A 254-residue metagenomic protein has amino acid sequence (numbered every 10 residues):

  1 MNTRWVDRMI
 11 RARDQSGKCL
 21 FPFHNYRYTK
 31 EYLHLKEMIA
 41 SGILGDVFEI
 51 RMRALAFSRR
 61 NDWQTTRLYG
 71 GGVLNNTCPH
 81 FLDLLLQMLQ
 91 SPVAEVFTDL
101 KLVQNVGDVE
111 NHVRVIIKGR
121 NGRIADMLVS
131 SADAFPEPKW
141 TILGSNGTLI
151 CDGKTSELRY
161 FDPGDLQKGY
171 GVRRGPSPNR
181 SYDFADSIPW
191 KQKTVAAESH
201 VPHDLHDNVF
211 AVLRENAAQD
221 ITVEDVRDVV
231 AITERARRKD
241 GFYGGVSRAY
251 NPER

Functional and structural regions predicted by a protein language model:
M1-R27, G42: Beta-strand-loop-alpha-helix segment that lines the small-molecule cofactor/substrate pocket of alpha/beta enzymes
W5-D7, Q15, T194-E198, H203-R254: C-terminal helix-rich "cap/oligomerization" subdomain common to oxidoreductases
K18, Y26-V106: Predominantly a Rossmann-like dinucleotide-binding segment in NAD(P)-dependent oxidoreductases
H24-R27, A54, S131, D225: Structured beta->alpha junctions
R51-R53, T148-D186: Mobile, glycine-enriched helix-loop/loop "lid" segments at the mouths of ligand-binding/catalytic clefts that gate
R60-Q64, Y182-I188: The feature captures the short pre-catalytic strand/loop hairpin that immediately precedes and shapes the active-site
Y69-N75, K191-H200: A short glycine-threonine-serine/GTX helix/turn-capping micro-motif
N76, L82-P163, H203-A218, T233-R237 (+1 more regions): Contiguous beta-strand/loop segments that form the cofactor/metal-binding neighborhood of enzyme cores
